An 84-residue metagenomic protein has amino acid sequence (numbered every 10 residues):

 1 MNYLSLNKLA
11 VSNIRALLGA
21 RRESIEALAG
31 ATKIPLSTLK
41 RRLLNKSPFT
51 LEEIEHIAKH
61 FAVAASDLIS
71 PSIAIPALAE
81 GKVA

Functional and structural regions predicted by a protein language model:
M1-L4, A16, R22, I69-A84: Short, charged recognition helix plus adjacent turn of helix-turn-helix-like nucleic-acid-binding domains
V11-A31: Short basic helix-loop element that most often maps to the first helix and adjoining turn of HTH DNA-binding modules
I14, L28, L39-R42, L68: Conserved hydrophobic/aromatic packing and binding residues within compact polymer-binding modules
G19, L44-K46, E55, I73: Residue-level detection of the helix-turn-helix DNA-binding "recognition helix"
I25, L36, L51-I54: Helix-turn-helix DNA-binding elements, focusing on the entry/boundary residues of the two helices that contact DNA
I34-F49: Recognition helix of helix-turn-helix/homeodomain-like DNA-binding domains that insert into the DNA major groove
E52-D67: DNA major-groove recognition helix of helix-turn-helix/homeodomain DNA-binding modules
